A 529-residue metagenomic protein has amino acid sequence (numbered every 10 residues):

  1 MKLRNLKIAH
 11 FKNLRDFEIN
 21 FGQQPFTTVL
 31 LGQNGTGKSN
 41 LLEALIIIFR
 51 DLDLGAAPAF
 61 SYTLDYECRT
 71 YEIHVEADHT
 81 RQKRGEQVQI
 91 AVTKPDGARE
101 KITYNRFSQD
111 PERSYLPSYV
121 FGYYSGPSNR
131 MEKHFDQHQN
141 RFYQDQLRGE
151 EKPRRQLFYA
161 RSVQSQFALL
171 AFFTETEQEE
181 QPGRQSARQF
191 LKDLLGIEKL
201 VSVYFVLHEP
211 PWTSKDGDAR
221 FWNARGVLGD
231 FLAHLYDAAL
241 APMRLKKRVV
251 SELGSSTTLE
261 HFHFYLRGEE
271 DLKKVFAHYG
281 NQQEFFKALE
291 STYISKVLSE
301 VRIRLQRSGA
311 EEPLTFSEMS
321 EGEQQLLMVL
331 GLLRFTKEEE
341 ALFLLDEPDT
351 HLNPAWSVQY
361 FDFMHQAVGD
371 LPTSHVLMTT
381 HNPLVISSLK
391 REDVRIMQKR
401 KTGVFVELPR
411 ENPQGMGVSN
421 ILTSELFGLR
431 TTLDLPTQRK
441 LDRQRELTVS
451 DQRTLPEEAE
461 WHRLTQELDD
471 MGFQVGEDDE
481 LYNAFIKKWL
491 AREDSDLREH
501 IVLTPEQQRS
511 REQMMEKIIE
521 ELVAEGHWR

Functional and structural regions predicted by a protein language model:
M1, P111-F121, P127-F221, K399-V404 (+1 more regions): Acidic, Mg2+-coordinating catalytic modules of nucleic-acid enzymes
M1-D65, R69-E72, A277-A288, Y293-T432: Switch/communication elements of ASCE P-loop NTPase nucleotide-binding domains
M1-L6, R99-K101, R529: N-terminal intrinsically disordered, low-complexity tails enriched in polar/charged
F11, Q24, R69, P95 (+4 more regions): Generic structural motif
G22, L170-Q324, L330-L342, V523-W528: Extended helical coiled-coil dimerization/tether regions that scaffold and oligomerize large DNA-maintenance assemblies
T36, N105, R130, R155 (+5 more regions): Residue-level detector of alpha-helix boundaries and kinks
A56-G149: Nucleotide-state sensing region of NTPase/ATPase domains
L259-E269, K274-F276, E347-M364, S374-R410 (+2 more regions): Contiguous hydrophobic segments
